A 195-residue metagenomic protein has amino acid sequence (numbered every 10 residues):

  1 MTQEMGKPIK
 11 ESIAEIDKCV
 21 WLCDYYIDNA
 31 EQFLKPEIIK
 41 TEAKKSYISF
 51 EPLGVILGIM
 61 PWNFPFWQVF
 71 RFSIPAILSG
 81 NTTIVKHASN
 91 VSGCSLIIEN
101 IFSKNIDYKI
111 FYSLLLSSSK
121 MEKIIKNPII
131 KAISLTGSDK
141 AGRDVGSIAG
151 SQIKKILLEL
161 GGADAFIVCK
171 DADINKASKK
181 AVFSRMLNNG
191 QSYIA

Functional and structural regions predicted by a protein language model:
M1, C23, G80, F111 (+2 more regions): Residue-level signal for inorganic ion chemistry
M1-K45: N-terminal Rossmann-like NAD(P)+-binding subdomain of aldehyde/semialdehyde dehydrogenases
N29, I59, S117, T136 (+1 more regions): Conserved residues at the C-terminal ends of beta-strands
I38-N105, K109, I153: Conserved small-residue-rich beta-alpha loop and adjacent elements that most often cradle the phosphate/pyrophosphate
S73-I74, M121, S178: Generic hydrophobic/aromatic pocket-lining and core-packing "Φ" positions
N81, K86-A88, L115, T136 (+1 more regions): Short beta->alpha connector loops at strand-helix junctions that form conserved, small/polar/Pro-enriched
I106, K140-A195: ALDH superfamily catalytic-core signature
Y108-G146: Active-site phosphate-binding strand-loop segment of PLP-dependent enzymes
